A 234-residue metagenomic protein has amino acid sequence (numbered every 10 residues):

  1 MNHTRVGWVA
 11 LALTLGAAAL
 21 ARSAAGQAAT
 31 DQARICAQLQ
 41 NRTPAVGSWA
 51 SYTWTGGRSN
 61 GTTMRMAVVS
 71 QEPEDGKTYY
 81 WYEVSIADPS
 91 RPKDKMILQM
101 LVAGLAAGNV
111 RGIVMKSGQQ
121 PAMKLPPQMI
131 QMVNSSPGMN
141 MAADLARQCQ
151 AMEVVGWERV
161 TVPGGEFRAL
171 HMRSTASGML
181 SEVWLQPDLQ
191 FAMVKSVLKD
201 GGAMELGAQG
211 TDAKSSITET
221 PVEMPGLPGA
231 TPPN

Functional and structural regions predicted by a protein language model:
M1-A10: Bacterial N-terminal signal peptides that target proteins for export
A10-A18: Bacterial N-terminal signal peptides
A17-A19, Q120-P121: Low-complexity, intrinsically disordered short segments enriched for Gly/Pro and polybasic residues
L20-G26: Sec/Tat signal peptide C-region and signal peptidase I cleavage site
Q27-A107, K116-N234: Acidic, serine/threonine-rich low-complexity disordered tracts
R111-I113: Short polybasic amphipathic segments
